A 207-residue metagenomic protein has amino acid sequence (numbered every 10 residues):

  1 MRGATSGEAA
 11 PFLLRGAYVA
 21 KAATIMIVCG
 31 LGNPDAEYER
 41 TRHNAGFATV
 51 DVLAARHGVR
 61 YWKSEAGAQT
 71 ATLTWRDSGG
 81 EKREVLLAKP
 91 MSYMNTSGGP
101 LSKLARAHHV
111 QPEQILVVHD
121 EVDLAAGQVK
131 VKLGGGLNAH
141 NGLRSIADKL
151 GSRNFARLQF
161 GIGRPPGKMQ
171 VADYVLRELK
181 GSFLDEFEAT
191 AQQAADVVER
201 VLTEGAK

Functional and structural regions predicted by a protein language model:
M1-F12: Positively charged N-terminal leader segments that act as targeting/secretion signals
G3, A172-D173: Alpha-helix boundary/capping detector
F12-L13, Y18-G134, R144, D148-L158 (+2 more regions): Nucleotide and nucleotide-moiety/phosphate-recognizing core
K130-G136, V175-L179: Short glycine-enriched, charge-decorated loop/helix-capping segments at active-site entrances that position
A139, L143: Short glycine/serine/threonine-rich phosphate/pyrophosphate-binding segments that cradle anionic phosphate groups
